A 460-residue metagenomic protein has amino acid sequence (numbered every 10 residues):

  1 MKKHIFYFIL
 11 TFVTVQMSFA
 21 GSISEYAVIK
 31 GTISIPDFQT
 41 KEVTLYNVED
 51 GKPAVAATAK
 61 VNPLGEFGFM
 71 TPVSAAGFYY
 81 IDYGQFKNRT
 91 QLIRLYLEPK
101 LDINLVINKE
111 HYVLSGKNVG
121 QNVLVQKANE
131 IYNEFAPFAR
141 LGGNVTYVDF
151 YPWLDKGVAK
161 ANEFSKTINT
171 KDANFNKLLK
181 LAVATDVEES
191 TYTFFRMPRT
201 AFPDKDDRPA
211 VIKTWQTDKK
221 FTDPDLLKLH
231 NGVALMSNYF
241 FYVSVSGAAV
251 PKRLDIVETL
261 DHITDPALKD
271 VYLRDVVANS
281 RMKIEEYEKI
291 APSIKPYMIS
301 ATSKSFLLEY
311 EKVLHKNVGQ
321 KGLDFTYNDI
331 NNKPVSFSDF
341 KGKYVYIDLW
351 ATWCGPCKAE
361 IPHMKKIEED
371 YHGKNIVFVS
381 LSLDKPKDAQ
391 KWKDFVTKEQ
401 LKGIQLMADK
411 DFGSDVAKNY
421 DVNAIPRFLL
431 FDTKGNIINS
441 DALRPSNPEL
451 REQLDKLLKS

Functional and structural regions predicted by a protein language model:
M1-Y26, L457-S460: Bacterial Sec-dependent N-terminal signal peptides
G21-L178, A182, E189-T193, T200-D204: A non-transmembrane, solvent-exposed segment enriched in polar/low-complexity residues
F202-Q216, P251-T259, E286-K295: Alpha-helical repeat scaffolds
P266-N328, K333, S338-K343, E369 (+2 more regions): N-proximal helix/coil linker or "cap" segments that precede and/or mark the start of modular domains
N328, K393-L429, T433: Short, internal strand/loop/helix patches that form the active-site neighborhood or redox-interaction surface
K341-G342, L349-K366, S380: Conserved redox-active cysteine motifs that mediate thiol-disulfide chemistry, especially di-cysteine Cys-X(1-2)-Cys
N375-A389, L401-F412: Thiol-based oxidoreductase modules, predominantly thioredoxin-like and allied folds used for disulfide exchange
A424-I425, N436-S460: Non-catalytic, surface beta->alpha helical segment in thiol-disulfide oxidoreductase systems
